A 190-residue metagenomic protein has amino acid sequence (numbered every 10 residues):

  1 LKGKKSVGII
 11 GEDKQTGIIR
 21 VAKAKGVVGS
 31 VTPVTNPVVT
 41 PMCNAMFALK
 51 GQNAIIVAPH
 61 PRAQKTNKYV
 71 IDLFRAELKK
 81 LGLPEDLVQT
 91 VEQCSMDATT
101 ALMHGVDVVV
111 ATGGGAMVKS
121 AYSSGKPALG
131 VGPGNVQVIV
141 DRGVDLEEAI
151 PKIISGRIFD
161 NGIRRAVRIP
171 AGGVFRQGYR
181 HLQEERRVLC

Functional and structural regions predicted by a protein language model:
L1-T40, K80-T90: N-terminal Rossmann NAD(P)-binding subdomain characteristic of aldehyde/semialdehyde dehydrogenases
V21, A101-L102: Structural alpha-helical scaffold elements that stabilize or flank donor/cofactor-binding regions in carbohydrate
A24, H104-G105: Alpha-helix C-terminal capping/helix-to-coil transition sites in glycosyltransferase folds
V28, N36, Q52, V88 (+3 more regions): Buried hydrophobic positions in well-ordered alpha/beta secondary-structure cores of metabolic enzymes
T32, A58-P61, G132-P133, D141-R142: Short beta->alpha connector loops at strand-helix junctions that form conserved, small/polar/Pro-enriched
V38-V88: A glycine-rich phosphate/pyrophosphate-binding beta-strand-loop-alpha-helix module
M42, F47-G51, V118-C190: ALDH superfamily catalytic-core signature
D97-A98: Short acidic active-site motifs
